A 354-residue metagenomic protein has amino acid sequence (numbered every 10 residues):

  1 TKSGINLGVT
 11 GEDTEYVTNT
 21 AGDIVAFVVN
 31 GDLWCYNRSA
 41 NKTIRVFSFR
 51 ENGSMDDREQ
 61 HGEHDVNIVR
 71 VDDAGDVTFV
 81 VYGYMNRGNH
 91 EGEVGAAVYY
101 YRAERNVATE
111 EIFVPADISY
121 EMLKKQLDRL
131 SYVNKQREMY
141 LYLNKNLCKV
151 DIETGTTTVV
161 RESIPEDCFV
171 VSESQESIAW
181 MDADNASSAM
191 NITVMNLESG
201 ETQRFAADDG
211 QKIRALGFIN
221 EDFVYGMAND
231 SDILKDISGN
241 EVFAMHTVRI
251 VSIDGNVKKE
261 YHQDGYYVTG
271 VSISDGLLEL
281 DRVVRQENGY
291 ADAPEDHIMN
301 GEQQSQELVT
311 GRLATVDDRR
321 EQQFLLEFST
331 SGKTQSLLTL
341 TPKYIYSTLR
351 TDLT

Functional and structural regions predicted by a protein language model:
T1-V9, L33-M55, H90-M122, Y142-E162 (+3 more regions): Surface-exposed loop/turn elements that mediate protein-protein interactions on large endomembrane-trafficking
G11-T18, M55-R70, D117-Y132, S163-E173 (+2 more regions): Repeated scaffold domains used in trafficking and secretory/extracellular systems, primarily beta-propellers
A21, V29-G31, D73, V94 (+6 more regions): Short loop/turn segments that connect beta-strands within the blades of beta-propeller domains, predominantly WD40
V25, V77, M139, S177-I178 (+1 more regions): Hydrophobic beta-strand positions that form the internal "hydrophobic ladder" of WD40/Gbeta-like beta-propeller blades
V28, Y36, V80-Y82, Y142 (+3 more regions): Residue-level marker for isolated small/hydroxyl-bearing positions within beta-strands of beta-sheet-rich domains
G31, G83-M85, D184, D230: Residue-level signature of beta-propeller blades and closely related beta-rich strand-turn architectures in secreted
N67-V81: Long, charge-dense tracts
V170-E173, M181, S187, I213-L234 (+1 more regions): Loop/turn-rich, solvent-exposed surfaces of beta-rich toroidal or solenoidal domains
